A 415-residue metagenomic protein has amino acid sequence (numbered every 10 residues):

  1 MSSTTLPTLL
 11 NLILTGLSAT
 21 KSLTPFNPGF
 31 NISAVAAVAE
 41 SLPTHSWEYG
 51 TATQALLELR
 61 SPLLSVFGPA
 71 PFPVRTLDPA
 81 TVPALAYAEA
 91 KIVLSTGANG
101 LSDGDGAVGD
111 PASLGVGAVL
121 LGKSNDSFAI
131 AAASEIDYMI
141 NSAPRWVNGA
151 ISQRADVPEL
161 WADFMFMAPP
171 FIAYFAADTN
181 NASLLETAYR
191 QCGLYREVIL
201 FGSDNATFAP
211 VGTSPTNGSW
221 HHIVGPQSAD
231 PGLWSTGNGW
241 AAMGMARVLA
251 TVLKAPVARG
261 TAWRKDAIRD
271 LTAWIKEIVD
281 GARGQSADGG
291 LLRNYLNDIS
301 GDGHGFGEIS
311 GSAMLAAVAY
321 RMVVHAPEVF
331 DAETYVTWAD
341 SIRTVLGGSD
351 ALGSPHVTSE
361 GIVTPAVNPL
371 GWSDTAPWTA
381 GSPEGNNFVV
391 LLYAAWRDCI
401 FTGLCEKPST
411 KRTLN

Functional and structural regions predicted by a protein language model:
M1-T8: Classical eukaryotic N-terminal signal peptides for Sec-dependent ER targeting/secretion, especially the positively
L9-T51, A55-E135, P144-V147, E159-D163 (+2 more regions): CBM-like carbohydrate-recognition segments
L85-G225, A229-G232: Extended ligand-binding groove/face enriched in aromatic
A162-F166, P170-A316, E328-N368, A380 (+2 more regions): Extended ligand-binding clefts on enzyme/binding-domain cores
